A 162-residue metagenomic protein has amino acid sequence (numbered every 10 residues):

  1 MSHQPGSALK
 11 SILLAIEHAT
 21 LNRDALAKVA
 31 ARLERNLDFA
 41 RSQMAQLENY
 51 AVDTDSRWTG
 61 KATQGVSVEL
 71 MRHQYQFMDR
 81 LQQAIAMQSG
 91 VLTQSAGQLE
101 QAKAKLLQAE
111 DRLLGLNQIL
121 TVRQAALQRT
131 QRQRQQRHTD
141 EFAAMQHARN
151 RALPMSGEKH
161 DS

Functional and structural regions predicted by a protein language model:
M1-S162: Charge-rich amphipathic alpha-helical interaction elements
